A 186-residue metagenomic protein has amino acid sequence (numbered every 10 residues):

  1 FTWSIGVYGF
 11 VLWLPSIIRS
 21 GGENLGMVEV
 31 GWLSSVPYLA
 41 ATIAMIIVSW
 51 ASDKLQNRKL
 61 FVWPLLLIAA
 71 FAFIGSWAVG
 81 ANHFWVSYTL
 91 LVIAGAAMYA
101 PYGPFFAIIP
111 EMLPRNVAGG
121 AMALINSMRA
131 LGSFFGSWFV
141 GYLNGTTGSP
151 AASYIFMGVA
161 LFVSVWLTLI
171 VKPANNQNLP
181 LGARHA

Functional and structural regions predicted by a protein language model:
F1-S49, Y102, F106, G136-S137: Extracytoplasmic gate region of multi-pass secondary transporters
I17-E23, K54-L55, I108-L113, T146: Helix-to-coil boundary motifs at intracellular loop junctions of multi-pass secondary transporters
L25-S34, H83, S87, A118 (+1 more regions): Juxtamembrane helix-start elements in MFS-like secondary transporters
A44-N57, N144-G145: Helix-to-loop junctions at the C-terminal end of transmembrane segments in multipass secondary transporters
N57-I108: C-terminal transmembrane helical hairpin of 12-TM major facilitator-type secondary transporters
P110-S149: A late C-terminal transmembrane helix in Major Facilitator Superfamily
F156-A186: Multi-pass alpha-helical transporter architecture, strongest for 12-TM Major Facilitator/SLC carriers used
